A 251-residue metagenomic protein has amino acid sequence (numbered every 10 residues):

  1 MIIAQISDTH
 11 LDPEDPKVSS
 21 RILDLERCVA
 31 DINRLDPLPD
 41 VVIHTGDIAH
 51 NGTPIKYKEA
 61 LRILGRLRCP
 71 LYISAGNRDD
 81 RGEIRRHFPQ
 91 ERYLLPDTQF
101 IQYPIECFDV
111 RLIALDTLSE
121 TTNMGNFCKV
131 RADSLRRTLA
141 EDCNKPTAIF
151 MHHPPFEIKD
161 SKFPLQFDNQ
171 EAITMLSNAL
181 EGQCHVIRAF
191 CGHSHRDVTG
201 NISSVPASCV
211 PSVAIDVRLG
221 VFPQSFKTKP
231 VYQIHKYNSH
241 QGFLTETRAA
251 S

Functional and structural regions predicted by a protein language model:
M1-E59, I158: N-terminal active-site segment of His-dependent metallophosphoesterases
I2-L11, D109-S119, A148-F150, V205-P211 (+1 more regions): Active-site-proximal beta-strand elements of phosphoester/diester hydrolases
Q5-S7, D40-D47, L71-N77, D116 (+3 more regions): Active-site neighborhood of phospho(di)ester-bond hydrolases with catalytic His/Asp-centered motifs
L11, H50, S119, P155 (+1 more regions): Short, glycine/acidic-enriched loop or turn micro-motifs at the edges of active sites
L11-D15, G82, T121-N123, E157-K162 (+1 more regions): A short acidic, helix-capping loop that chelates divalent metal ions and anchors anionic groups
P16-S20, S161-D168, F222-Q224: Short glycine-enriched, charge-decorated loop/helix-capping segments at active-site entrances that position
C28-V41, M124-P206, V231-I234, G242-L244: His/acidic metal-ligating clusters that form di-metal
P54-R136, E141, A172-L176, E181-H185 (+3 more regions): Extended active-site neighborhood of metal-dependent phosphoesterases/phosphodiesterases
